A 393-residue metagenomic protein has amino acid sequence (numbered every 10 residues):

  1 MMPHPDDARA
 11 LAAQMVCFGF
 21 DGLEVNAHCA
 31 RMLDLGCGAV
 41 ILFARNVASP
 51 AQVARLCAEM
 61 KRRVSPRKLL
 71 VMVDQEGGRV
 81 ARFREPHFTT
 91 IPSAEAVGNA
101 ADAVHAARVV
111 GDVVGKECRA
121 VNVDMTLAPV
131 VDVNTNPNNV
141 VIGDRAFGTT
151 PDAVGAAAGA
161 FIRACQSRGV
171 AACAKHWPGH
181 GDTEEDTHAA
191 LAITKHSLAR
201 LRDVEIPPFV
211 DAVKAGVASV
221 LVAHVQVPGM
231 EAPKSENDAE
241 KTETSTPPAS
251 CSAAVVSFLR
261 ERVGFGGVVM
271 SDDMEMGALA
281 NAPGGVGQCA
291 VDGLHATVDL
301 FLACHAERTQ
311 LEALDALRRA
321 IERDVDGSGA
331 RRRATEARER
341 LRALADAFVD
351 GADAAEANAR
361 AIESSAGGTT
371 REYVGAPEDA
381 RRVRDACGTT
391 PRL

Functional and structural regions predicted by a protein language model:
M1-G36, S252, R262, A280-L393: Preference for extracellular/luminal or secreted protein segments
D6-A8, G19, R31, R45-S65 (+4 more regions): Second-shell residues forming the walls of enzyme active-site clefts
R31-F43, V113-M125: Catalytic domains of carbohydrate-active enzymes, especially glycoside hydrolases
A81-I91, P137-N139: Short, conserved acidic/polar surface loops in the N-terminal third of protein domains
H87-A103, A146-G148: A charged helix-plus-loop insertion that forms the helical arch/lid used to bind and gate nucleic-acid substrates
N99-V123, E205, Q288-H295: Alpha-helical scaffold segments that flank or form the walls of functional sites
V131-V141: Short, conserved phosphate-binding/catalytic loop or strand-edge motifs used in phosphoryl-/nucleotidyl-transfer
